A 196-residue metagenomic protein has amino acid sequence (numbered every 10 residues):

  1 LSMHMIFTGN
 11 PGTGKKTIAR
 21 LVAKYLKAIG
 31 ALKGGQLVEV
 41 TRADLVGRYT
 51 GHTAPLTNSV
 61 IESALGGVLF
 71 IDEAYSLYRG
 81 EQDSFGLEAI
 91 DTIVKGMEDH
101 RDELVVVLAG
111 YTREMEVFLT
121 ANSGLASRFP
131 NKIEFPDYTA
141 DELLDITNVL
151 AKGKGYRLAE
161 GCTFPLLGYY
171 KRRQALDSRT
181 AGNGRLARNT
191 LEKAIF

Functional and structural regions predicted by a protein language model:
S2-G35, S59-S63, F129: Walker A/P-loop
M5, V38-V40, L69-F70, V106: Hydrophobic positions in the central parallel beta-sheet of the AAA+
K16, V40, T57, D72 (+5 more regions): Conserved RecA-like P-loop NTPase ATPase core
I29-G34, V117-T120, F135-T180: Conserved C-terminal "switch" segment of AAA+ ATPases
K33-L65, L87: Short glycine-rich substrate-engagement loop in P-loop NTPases that contacts/grips substrate
V40-T41, A64-D83: Conserved P-loop NTPase "ATPase switch" module shared by AAA+ and STAND
Y75-E81, I90-P136, D141, G153-K154: Canonical AAA+ ATPase core
Q174-F196: The conserved phosphate-sensing helix
